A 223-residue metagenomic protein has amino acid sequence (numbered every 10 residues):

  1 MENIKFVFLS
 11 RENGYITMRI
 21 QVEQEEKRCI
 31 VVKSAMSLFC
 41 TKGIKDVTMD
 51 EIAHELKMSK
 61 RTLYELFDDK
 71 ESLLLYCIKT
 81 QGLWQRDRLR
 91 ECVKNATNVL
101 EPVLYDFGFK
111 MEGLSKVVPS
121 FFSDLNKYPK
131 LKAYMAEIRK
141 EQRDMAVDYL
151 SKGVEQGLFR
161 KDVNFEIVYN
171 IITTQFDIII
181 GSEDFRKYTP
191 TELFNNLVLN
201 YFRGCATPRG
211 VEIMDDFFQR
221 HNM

Functional and structural regions predicted by a protein language model:
M1-K42, D46-M58, S72: Basic, helix-initiating cap at the start of DNA-binding domains
M1-T17, D148, K152, Y188-M223: C-terminal peripheral helix-coil segments that are non-catalytic and often amphipathic
V31, D69-L74, W84-Q85: Short amphipathic alpha-helical segment with a characteristic S/N-K-E followed by hydrophobic residues
C40, Y64-D68, Y76, T80: Base-recognition residues in the alpha-helical recognition helix of bacterial helix-turn-helix
R61: Key DNA-contact positions within bacterial/archaeal DNA-binding proteins
Y76, D87-K116, Y169-I172, T191: Hydrophobic alpha-helical connector segments
F109-A136, V147, N170, M214-F218: Amphipathic alpha-helical segments used for helix-helix packing
K130-L158, E166-T174: Amphipathic alpha-helical packing segments from all-alpha helical-bundle domains
